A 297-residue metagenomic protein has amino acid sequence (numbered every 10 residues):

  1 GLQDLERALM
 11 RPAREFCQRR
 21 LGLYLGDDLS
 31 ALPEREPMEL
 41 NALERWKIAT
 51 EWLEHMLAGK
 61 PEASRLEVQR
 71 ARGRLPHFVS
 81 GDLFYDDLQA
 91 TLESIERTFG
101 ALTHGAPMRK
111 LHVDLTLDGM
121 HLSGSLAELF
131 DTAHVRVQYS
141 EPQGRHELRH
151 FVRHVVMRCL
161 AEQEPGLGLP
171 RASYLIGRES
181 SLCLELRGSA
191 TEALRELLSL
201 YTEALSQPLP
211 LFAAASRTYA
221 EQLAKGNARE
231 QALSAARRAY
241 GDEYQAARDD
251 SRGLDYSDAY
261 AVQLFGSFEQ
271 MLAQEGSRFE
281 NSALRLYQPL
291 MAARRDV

Functional and structural regions predicted by a protein language model:
G1-V297: Structural signature of nuclease core domains in nucleic-acid processing machines
